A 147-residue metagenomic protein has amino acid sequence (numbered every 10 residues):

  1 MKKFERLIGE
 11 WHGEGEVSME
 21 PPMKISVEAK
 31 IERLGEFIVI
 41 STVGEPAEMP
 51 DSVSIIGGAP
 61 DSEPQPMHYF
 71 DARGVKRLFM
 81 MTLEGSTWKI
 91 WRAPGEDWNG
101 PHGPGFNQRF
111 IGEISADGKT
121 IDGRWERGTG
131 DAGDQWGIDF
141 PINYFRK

Functional and structural regions predicted by a protein language model:
M1-E10: N-terminal helix-cap/turn-to-beta initiation motif at the start of protein domains
G9, S62-E63, G118: A short, compositionally biased
G13-R109: Central antiparallel beta-sheet cores of small beta-barrel/beta-sandwich binding domains
T120, R124-K147: Edge beta-strand at a domain terminus
